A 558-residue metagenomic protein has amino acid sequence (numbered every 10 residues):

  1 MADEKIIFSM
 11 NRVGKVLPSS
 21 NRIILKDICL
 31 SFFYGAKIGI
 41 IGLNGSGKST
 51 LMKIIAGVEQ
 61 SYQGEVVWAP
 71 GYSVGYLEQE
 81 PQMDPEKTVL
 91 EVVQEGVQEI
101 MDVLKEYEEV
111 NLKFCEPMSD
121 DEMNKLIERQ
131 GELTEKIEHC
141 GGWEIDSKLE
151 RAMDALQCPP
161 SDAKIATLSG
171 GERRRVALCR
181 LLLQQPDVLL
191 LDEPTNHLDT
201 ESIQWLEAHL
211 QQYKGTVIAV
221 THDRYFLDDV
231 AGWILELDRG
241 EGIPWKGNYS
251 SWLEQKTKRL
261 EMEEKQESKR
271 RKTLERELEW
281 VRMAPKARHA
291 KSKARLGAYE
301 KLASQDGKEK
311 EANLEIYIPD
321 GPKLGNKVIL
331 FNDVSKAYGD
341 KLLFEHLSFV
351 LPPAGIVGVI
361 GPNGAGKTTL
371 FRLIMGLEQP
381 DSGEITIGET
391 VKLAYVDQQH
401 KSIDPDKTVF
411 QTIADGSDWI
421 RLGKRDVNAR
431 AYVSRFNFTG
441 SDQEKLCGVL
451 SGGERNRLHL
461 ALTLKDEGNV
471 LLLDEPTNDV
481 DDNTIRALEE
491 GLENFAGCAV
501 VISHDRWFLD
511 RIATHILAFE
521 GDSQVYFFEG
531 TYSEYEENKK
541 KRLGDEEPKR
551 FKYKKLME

Functional and structural regions predicted by a protein language model:
M1-S268, A312, D320-E558: ABC ATP-binding cassette signature C-motif
T134-E135, A284-A287, A294, E315-G321: Alpha-helical segments in transporter systems
Q255-R288, S292-A298, L302-E309: Intracellular alpha-helical coupling/juxtamembrane segments of multi-pass membrane proteins
